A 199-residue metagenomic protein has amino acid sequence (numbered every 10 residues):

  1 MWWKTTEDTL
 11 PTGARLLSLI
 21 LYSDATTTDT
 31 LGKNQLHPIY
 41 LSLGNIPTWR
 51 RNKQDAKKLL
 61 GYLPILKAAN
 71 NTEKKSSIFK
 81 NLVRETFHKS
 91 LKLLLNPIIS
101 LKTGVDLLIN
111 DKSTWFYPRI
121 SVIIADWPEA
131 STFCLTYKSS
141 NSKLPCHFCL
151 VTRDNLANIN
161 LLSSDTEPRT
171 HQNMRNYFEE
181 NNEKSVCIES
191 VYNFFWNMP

Functional and structural regions predicted by a protein language model:
M1-A25, Y62-P64, A69-L91, L95-P199: Charged (Asp/Glu and Lys/Arg) segments that form or flank catalytic channels of large polymer- and nucleotide-handling
Y22-A68: Acidic, metal-ligating active-site segments
